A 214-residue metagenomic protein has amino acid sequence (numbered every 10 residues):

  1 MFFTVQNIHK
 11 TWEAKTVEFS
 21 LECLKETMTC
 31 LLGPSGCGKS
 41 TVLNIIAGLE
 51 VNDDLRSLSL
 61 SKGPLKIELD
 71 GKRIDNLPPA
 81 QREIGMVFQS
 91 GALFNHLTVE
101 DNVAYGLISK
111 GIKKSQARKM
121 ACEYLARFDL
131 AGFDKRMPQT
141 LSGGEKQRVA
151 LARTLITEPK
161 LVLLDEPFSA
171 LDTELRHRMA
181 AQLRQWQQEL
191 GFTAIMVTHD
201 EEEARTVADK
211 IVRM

Functional and structural regions predicted by a protein language model:
A47: Helix-to-loop junction immediately C-terminal to a conserved catalytic motif
L69-F88: ABC ATPase NBD coupling module
R73, I108, S115-F133, R184-Q185: Conserved ABC ATPase "signature" region
L97-A104: Short coil-to-helix segment of the ABC ATPase nucleotide-binding domain corresponding to the Q-loop/switch region
R136-Q139, T157-E158: Conserved signature/switch motifs of ABC ATPase nucleotide-binding domains
L151: Hydrophobic anchor residue at the start of the ABC signature
V162-D165: Catalytic Walker B motif of ABC-type/P-loop ATPase nucleotide-binding domains
G191-V197: Conserved H-loop
